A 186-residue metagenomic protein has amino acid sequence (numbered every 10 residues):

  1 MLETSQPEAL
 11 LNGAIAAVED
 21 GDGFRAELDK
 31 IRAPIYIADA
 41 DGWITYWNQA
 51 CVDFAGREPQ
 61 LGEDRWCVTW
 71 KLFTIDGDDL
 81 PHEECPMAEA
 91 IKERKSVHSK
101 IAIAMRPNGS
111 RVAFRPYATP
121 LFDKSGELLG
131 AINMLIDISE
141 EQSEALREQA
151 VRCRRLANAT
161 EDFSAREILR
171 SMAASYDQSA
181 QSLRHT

Functional and structural regions predicted by a protein language model:
T4-S5, G126-I138: PAS-family sensory domains
I15-A38: Sensory modules in modular signal-transduction proteins
I35, I44-T45: Conserved hydrophobic beta-strand signature of PAS-family and PAS-like sensory domains
D41-W43, D53: PAS/PAS-like sensory domains across diverse signaling proteins
N48-V52: N-terminal capping loop/helix in small sensory signaling domains highlighted by a polar->aromatic N-x2-3-F motif
P59-N108: Terminal output helix/cap of sensory domains in signal transduction proteins
P86, M105, P116-T119, M134: PAS-family sensory domains
S99-I103, S110-P116, I132: PAS/PAC sensory module
